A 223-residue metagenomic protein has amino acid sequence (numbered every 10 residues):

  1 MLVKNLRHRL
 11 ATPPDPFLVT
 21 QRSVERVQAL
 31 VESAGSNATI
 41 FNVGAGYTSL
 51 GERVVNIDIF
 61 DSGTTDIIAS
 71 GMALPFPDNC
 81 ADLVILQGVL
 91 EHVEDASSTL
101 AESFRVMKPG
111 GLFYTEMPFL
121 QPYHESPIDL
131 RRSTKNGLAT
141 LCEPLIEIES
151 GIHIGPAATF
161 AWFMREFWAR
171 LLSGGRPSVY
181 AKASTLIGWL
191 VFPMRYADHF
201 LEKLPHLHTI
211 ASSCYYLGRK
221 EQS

Functional and structural regions predicted by a protein language model:
M1-T12, V43, I85, E149-F163 (+1 more regions): Short N-terminal signal/transit or membrane-insertion segments and the immediately adjacent low-complexity/disordered
M1-V31: Class I SAM-dependent methyltransferase Rossmann-like catalytic core, especially the SAM/SAH-binding loop
L6-R7, I68, L186: Residue-level detector of alpha-helical transmembrane segments in integral membrane proteins
H8-P14, Q21, A38-G46, S103-V106 (+2 more regions): Short low-complexity stretches enriched in small and charged residues
D15-L18, E91, H206: Short, surface-exposed alpha-helical recognition segments that flank or form part of ligand/macromolecule-binding
R22, T65-D66, D198-F200: Short gly/ser/thr-rich secondary-structure transition/capping motifs
R26-H124, T134-N136, L217-R219: Conserved SAM-binding loop
S97-S98, E102, L112-E221: S-adenosyl-L-methionine-dependent methyltransferase catalytic module, highlighting the catalytic core
